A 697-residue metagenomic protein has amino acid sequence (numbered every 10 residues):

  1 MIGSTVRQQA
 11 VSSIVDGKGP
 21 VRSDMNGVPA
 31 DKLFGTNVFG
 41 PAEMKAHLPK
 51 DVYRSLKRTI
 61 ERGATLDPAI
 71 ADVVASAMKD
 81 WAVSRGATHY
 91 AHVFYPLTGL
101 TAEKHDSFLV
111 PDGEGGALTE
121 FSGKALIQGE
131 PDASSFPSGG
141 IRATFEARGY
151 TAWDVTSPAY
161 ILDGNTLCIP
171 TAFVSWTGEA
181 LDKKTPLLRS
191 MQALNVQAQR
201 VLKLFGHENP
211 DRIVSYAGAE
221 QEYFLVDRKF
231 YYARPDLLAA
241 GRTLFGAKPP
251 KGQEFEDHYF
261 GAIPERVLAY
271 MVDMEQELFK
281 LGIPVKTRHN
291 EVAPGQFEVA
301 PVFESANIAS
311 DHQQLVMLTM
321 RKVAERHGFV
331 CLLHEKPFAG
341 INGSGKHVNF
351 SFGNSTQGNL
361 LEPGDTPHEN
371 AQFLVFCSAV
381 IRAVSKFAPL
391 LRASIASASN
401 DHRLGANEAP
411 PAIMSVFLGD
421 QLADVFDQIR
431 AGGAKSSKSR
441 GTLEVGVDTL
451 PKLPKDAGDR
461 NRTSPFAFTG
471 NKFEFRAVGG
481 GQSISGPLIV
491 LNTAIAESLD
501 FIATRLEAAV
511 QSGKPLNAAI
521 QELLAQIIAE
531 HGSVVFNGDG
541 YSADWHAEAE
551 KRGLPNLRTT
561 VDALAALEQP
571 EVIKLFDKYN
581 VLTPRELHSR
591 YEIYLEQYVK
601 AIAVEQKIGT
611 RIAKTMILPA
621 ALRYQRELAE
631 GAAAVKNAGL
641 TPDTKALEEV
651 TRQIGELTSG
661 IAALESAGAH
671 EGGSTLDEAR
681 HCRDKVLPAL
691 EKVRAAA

Functional and structural regions predicted by a protein language model:
M1-G27, T144-A152, T156-I161, T166: N-terminal hydrophobic targeting/anchoring segments and the immediately downstream early-domain regions of hydrolases
A10-V15, D24-M44, Q192, V196 (+1 more regions): Flexible inter-domain linker/hinge segments
P29-G40, T59-E61, G178, P250-Y259: Gly-rich Lys/Arg/Thr-decorated short loops/hinges at beta-loop-alpha junctions or inter-strand turns that position
L33-E146: Active-site core of metal-dependent hydrolases
I60, D112, F279, R321 (+2 more regions): Anion (oxyanion) recognition and catalysis
G99-G115, S134, G139, R234-D236 (+4 more regions): Short linear, low-complexity motifs centered on an aromatic residue
A147-L333, F338-Y594: Glycine-rich, acidic/polar active-site loops that bind/position phosphate-bearing ligands
I527-A697: C-terminal amphipathic alpha-helical interaction region
